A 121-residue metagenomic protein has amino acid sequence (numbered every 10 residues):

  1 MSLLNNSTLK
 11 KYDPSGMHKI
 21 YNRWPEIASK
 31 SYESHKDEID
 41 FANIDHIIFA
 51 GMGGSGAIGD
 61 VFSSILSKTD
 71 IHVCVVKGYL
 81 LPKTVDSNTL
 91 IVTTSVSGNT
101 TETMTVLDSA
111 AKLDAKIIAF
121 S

Functional and structural regions predicted by a protein language model:
M1-Y32: Cofactor-/ligand-binding subdomain signature composed of acidic, glycine-rich, tryptophan-containing flexible loops
S2-N6, K36, D40, K77-L80: Membrane-targeting and insertion segments and their boundary/processing signals
N5, L9, G16, E38 (+3 more regions): Short, flexible coil/linker segments at or flanking structured domains
I27-N43: A short, well-structured juxtamembrane/interface segment
A42-S121: Glycine-rich phosphate-binding loops that contact phosphosugars or nucleotide phosphates
